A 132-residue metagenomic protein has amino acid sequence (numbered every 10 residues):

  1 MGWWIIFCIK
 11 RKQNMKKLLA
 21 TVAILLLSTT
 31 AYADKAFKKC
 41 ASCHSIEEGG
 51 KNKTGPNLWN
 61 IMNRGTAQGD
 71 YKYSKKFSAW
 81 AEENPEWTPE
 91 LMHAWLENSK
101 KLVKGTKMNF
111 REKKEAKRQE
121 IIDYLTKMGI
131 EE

Functional and structural regions predicted by a protein language model:
M1-N14: Short, Lys/Arg-enriched N-terminal segments with co-localized hydrophobic residues within the first ~10-30 amino acids
L18-L27: Sec-dependent N-terminal signal peptides
V22, E47, A81, F110: Generic anion/oxyanion-binding catalytic loop in active/binding sites
A23, M62-T66, E97, T126: A generic structural signal for secondary-structure junctions that act as hinges or helix/strand caps at the edges
A31-K53, L58: Sequence/structural segment immediately N-terminal to covalent heme-attachment motifs in c-type and related
E48-E86: Gly/Gly-Pro-rich "capping" loops immediately C-terminal to redox-active cysteine motifs in periplasmic/lumenal
E86-E132: C-terminal capping alpha-helices of c-type cytochrome domains
